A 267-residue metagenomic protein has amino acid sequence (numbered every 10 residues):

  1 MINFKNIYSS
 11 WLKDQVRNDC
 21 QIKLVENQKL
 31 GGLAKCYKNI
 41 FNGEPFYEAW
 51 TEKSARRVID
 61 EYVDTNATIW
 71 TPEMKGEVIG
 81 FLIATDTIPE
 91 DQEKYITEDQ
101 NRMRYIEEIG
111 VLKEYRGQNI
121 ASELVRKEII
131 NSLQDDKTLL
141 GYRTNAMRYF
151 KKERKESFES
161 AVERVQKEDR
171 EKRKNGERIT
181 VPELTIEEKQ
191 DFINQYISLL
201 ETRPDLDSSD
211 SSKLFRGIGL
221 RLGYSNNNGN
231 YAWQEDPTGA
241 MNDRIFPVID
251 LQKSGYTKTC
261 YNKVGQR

Functional and structural regions predicted by a protein language model:
I2-Q28, G255-R267: Conserved N-terminal entry element of GNAT/NAT acetyltransferase domains
W11-R57, I69-E73, E77-I79: Short amphipathic alpha-helix that is part of the acyltransferase structural core
I59-T71, T87-P89, Y105: A short helix-loop-beta-strand connector motif used in the catalytic cores of GNAT acetyltransferases and, in some
V78-E108, D169, L199-T202, L206 (+1 more regions): Conserved acyl-donor/pantetheine-binding loop and adjacent beta-alpha core of acyl/acetyltransferases and related
I106-G117, A146-M147: A short, internal acetyl-CoA/4′-phosphopantetheine-binding micro-motif in the GNAT/acyltransferase core
V111, G117-I130: Conserved acetyl-CoA-binding loop-helix of GNAT-fold acetyltransferases
S132-E153, A161, T185-I186, I193-D205: Conserved GNAT acetyl-CoA-binding A-motif
K155-E163, K167, Q190-E201, F215-N230: Conserved acetyl-CoA-binding loop of GNAT-fold acetyltransferases
